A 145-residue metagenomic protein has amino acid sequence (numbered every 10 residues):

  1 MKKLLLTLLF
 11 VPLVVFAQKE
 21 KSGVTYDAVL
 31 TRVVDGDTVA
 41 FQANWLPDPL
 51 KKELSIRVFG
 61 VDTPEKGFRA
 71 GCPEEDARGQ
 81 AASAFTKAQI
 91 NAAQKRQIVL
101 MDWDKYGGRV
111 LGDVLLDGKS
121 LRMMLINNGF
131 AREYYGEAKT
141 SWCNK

Functional and structural regions predicted by a protein language model:
K2-K3, K19: Polybasic, lysine/arginine-rich low-complexity segments
K3-L13: Sec-dependent N-terminal signal peptides
V15-K145: Small beta-barrel nucleic-acid-binding modules, primarily SNase/OB-fold domains and secondarily Tudor-like barrels
